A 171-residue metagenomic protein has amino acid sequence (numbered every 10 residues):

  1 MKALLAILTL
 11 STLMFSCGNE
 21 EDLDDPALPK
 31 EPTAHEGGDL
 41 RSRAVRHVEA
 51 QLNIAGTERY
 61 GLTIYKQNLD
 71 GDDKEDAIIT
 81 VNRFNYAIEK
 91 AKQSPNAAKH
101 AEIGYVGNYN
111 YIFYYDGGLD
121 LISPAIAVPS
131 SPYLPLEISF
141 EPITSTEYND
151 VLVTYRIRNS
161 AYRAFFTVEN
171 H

Functional and structural regions predicted by a protein language model:
M1-L5, G18-N19: Positively charged n-region of N-terminal signal peptides that target proteins for export
L10: Pyridoxal 5′-phosphate
C17-H171: Beta-propeller-forming repeat regions
